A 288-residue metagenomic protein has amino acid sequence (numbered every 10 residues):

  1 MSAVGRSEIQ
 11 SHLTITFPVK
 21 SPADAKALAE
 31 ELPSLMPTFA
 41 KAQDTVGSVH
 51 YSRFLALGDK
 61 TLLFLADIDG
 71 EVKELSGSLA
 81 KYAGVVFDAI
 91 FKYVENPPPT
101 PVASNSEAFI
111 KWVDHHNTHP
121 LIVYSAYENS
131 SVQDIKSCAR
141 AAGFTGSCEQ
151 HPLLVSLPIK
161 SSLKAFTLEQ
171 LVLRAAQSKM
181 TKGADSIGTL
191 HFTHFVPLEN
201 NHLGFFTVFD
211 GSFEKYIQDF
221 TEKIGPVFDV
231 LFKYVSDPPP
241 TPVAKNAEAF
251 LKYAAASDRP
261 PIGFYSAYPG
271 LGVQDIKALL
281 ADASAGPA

Functional and structural regions predicted by a protein language model:
M1-T61, D67-E74, P97-H202, V208-K215 (+2 more regions): Short S/T/G/P-rich N-terminal loop/turn motif that feeds into the first structured element of a domain
L62, L75, L79, F87-I90 (+4 more regions): Fold-core signature of tandem repeat domains
G84-P99, G225-P239: Conserved short beta-strand edge segments in small beta-sheet-based binding/regulatory domains
